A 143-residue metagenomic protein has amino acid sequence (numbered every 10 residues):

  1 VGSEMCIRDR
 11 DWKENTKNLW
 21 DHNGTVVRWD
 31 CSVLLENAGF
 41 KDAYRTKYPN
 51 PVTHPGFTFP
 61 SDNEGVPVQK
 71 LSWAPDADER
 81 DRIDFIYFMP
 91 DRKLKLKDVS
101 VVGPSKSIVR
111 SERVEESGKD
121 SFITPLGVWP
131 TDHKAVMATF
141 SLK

Functional and structural regions predicted by a protein language model:
V1-I7: Short, small-residue-biased leader/transition segments that mark boundaries at the very start of proteins
R8-K143: Metal-dependent phosphoester-hydrolase catalytic domains
